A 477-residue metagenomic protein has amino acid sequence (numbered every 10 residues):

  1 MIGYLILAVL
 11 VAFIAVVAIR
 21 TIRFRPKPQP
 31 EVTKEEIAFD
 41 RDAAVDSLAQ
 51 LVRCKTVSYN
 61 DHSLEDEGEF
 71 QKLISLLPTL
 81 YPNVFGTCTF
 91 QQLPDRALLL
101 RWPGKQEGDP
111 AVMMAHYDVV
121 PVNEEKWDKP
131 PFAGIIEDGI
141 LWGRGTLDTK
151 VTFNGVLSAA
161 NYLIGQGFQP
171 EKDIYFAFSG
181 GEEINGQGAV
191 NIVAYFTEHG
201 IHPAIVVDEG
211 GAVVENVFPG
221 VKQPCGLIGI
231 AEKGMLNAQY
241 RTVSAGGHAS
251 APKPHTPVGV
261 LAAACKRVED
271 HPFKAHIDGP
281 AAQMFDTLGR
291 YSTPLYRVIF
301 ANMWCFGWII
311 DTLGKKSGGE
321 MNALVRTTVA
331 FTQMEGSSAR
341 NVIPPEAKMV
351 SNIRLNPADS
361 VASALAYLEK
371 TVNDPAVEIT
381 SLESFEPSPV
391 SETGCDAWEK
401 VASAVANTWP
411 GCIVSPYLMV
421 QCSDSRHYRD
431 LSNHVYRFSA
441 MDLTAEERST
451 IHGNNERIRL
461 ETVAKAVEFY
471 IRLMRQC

Functional and structural regions predicted by a protein language model:
G3-T146, G165-K172: Acidic/His- and Gly-rich active-site-bordering loop/insert found across diverse amide/peptide-bond hydrolases
F39, Q91, Q106-G108, V214-E215 (+5 more regions): An extended, acidic, His-containing surface patch that forms the Zn2+-binding/catalytic region of metallohydrolases
G108, K129, E171, I201-H202 (+4 more regions): Short, solvent-exposed loop/turn segments at the edges of secondary structure
Y117-D118, V268-P272, E369-V377: A common structural junction motif
L141-G143, L147-L227: Acidic/histidine-rich catalytic neighborhood of metal-dependent amide-processing enzymes
N191, Y195, S250-K274: A short core secondary-structure module
A231, P252-P254, N322, A339-P344: Short, solvent-exposed beta-strand/turn "edge" segments of beta-rich domains on protein surfaces
H255, A364-V372: Short amphipathic alpha-helices in soluble, non-transmembrane regions that often serve as interface/regulatory elements
